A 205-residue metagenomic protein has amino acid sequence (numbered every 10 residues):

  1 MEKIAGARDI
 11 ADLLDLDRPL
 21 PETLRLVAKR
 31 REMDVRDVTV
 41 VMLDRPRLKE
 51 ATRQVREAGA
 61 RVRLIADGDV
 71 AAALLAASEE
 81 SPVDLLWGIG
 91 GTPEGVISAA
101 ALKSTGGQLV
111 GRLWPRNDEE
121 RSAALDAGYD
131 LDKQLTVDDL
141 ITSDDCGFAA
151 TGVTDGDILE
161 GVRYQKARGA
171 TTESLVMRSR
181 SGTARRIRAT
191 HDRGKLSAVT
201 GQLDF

Functional and structural regions predicted by a protein language model:
M1-F205: IMPase-like, lithium-sensitive Mg2+-dependent phosphomonoesterase catalytic core
